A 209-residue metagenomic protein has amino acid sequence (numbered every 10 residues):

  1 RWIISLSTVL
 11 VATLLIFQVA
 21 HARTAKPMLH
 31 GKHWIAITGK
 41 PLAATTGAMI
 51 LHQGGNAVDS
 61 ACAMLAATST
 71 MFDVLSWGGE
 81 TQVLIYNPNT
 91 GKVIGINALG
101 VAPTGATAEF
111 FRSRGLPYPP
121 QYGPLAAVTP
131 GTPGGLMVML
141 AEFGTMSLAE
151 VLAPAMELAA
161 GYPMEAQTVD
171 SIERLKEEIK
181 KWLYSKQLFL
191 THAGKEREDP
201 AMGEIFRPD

Functional and structural regions predicted by a protein language model:
R1-W2: Positively charged n-region of N-terminal signal peptides that target proteins for export
S5-I16: Bacterial N-terminal signal peptides
H21-T45, M49, N56-D209: Noncatalytic scaffold domains of N-terminal-nucleophile
